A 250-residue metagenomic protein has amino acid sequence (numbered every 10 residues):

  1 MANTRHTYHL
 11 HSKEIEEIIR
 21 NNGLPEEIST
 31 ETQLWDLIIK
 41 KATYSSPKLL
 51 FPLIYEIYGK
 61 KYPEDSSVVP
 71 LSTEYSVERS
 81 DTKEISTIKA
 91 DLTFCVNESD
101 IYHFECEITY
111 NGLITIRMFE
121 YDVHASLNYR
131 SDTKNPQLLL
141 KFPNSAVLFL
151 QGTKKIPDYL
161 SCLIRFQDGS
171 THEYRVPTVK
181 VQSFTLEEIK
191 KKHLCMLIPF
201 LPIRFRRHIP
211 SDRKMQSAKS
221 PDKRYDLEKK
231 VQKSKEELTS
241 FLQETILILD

Functional and structural regions predicted by a protein language model:
A2-D250: Conserved single-residue anchors adjacent to enzymatic active/cofactor-binding motifs
